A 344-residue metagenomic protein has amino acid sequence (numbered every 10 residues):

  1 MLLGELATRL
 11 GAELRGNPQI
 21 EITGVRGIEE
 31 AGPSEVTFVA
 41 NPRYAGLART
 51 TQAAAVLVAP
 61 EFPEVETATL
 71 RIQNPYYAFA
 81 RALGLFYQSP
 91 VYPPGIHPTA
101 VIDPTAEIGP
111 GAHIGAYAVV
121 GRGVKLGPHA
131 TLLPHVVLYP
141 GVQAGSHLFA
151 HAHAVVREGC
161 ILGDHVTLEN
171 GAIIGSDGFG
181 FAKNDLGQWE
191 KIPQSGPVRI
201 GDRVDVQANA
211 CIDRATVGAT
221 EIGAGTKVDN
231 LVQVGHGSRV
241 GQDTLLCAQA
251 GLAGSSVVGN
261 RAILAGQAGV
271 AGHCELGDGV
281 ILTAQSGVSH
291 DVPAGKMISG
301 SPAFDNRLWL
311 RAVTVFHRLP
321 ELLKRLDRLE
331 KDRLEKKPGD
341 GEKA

Functional and structural regions predicted by a protein language model:
M1-T99, G111, C160, H165 (+4 more regions): Terminal amphipathic alpha-helical/low-complexity segments used for targeting or macromolecular assembly
F38, G95-D305: Structural signal for interior beta-strand "rungs" in well-ordered beta-sheet cores of soluble enzyme domains
